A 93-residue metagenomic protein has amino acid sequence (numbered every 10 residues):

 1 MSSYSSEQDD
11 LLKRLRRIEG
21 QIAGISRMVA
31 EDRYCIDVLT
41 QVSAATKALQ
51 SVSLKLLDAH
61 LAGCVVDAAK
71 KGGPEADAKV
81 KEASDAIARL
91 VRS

Functional and structural regions predicted by a protein language model:
M1-S93: Solvent-exposed interaction patches of small proteins and small membrane subunits
